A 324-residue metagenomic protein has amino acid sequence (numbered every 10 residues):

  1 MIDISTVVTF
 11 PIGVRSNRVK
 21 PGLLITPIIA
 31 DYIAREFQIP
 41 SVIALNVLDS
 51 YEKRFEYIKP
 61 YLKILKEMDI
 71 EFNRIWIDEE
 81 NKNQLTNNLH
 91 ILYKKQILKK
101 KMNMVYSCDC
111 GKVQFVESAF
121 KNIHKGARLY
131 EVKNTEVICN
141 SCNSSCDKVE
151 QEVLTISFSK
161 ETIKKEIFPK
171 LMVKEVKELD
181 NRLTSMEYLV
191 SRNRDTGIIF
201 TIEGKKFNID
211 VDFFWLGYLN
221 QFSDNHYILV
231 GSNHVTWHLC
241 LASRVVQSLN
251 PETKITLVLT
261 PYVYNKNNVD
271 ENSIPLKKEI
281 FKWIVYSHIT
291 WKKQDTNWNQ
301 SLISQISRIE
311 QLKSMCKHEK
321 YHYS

Functional and structural regions predicted by a protein language model:
M1-Y57, D78-E79, N83-L85, I91 (+1 more regions): N-terminal catalytic cores of NTP/NDP-binding nucleotidyl/phosphoryl-transfer enzymes
I2-T9, Y188-D195, G217-S223, V263-N267 (+1 more regions): Active-site-adjacent bridging/hinge elements
Y32-P40, K63, E67-M68, K95 (+4 more regions): Secondary-structure transition/capping motifs at alpha-helix termini and the adjoining loop/turn into the next element
E56-W76: A glycine-rich helix N-cap at a beta->alpha junction
E71-Y218: Active-site neighborhoods of enzyme catalytic cores
C110, S232-W237, L257-Y264: Long, hydrophobic, well-ordered secondary-structure blocks that form the structural core and pocket-lining surfaces
Y188-E203, N208, R244, T253-E271: Active-site and channel-lining beta-strand-loop segments that bind or position nucleotide-derived/phosphorylated
L249-S324: Catalytic adenosine-cofactor/nucleotide-binding cores of aminoacyl-tRNA synthetases and other
